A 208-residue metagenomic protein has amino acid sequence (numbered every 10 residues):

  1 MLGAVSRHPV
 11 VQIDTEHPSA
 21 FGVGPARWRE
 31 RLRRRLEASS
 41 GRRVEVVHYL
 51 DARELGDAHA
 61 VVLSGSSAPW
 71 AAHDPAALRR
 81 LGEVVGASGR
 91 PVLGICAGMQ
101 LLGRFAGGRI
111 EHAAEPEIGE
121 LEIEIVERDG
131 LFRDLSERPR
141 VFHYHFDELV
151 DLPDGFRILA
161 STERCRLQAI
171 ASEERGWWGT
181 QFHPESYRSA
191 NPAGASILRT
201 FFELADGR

Functional and structural regions predicted by a protein language model:
V11-S39: Short, charged N-terminal beta->alpha structural module
I13-T15, Y49, A97, F182: Cofactor-binding loop segments of dinucleotide-utilizing enzymes, especially the Rossmann-like FAD- and NAD(P)+-binding
F21, W70-A72, R188: Glycine/Thr-rich phosphate-binding loops of Rossmann-like dinucleotide-binding domains
R31, R80-E83, R157, S196-T200: Alpha-helical elements of Rossmann-like donor-binding domains used by nucleotide-donor carbohydrate transfer enzymes
R34-G94, A106: Flexible gly/pro-rich beta->alpha loop and the following alpha-helix that scaffold active-site loops
G103-E173, W177-W178, F182-P192: Pocket-forming structural segment of enzyme catalytic cores
F182-R208: Acyltransferase
